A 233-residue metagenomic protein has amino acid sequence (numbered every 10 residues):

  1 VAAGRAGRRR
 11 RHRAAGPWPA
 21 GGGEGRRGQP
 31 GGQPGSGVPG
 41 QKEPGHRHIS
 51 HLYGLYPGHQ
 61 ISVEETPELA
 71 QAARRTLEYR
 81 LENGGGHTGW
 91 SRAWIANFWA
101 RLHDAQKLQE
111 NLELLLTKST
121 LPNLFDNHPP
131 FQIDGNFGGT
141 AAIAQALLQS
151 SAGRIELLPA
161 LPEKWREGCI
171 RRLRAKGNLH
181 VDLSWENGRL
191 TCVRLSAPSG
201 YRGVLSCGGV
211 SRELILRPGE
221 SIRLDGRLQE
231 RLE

Functional and structural regions predicted by a protein language model:
V1-R154, T191: Active-site core of glycosidic bond-cleaving carbohydrate-active enzymes
Q106-L232: Non-catalytic C-terminal accessory modules of carbohydrate-active enzymes
